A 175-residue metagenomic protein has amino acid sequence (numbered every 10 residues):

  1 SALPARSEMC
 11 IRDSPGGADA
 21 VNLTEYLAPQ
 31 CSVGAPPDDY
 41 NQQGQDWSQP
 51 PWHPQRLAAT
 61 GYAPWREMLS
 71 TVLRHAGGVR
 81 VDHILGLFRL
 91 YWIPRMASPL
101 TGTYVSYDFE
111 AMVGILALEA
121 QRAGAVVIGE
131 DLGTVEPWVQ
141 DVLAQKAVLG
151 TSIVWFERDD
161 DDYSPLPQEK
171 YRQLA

Functional and structural regions predicted by a protein language model:
A2-A5, I11: Single conserved hydrophobic/aromatic residue that forms the stacking wall/gate of nucleotide- or nucleobase-binding
R12-A175: Alpha-amylase-like alpha-glycosidases and glucanotransferases acting on alpha-linked glucans and related
